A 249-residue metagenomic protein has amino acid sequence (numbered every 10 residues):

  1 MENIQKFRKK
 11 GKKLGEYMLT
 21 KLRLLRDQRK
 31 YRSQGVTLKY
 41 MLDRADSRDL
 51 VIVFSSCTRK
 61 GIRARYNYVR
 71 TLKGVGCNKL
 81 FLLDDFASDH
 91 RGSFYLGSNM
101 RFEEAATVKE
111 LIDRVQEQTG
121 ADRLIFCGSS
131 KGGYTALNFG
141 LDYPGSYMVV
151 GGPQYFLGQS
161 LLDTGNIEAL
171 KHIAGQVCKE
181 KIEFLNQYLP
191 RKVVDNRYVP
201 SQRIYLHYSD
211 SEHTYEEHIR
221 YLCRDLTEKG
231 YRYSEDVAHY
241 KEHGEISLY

Functional and structural regions predicted by a protein language model:
G11, L24-D89: Short, surface-exposed "cap/lid" segments of acyl-processing enzymes
G97-Q118: Alpha/beta-hydrolase active-site loop
T119-S130: Alpha/beta-hydrolase fold nucleophile elbow
G128-N138: Glycine-rich nucleophile elbow surrounding the catalytic serine of serine-hydrolase chemistry
N138-M148: Conserved hydrolase catalytic core segment
V150-L161, D210: Active-site nucleophile loop of the alpha/beta-hydrolase fold
N166-D236, H243: The feature captures the conserved acid-bearing segment of alpha/beta-hydrolase catalytic domains
K241-Y249: Catalytic histidine-centered segment of alpha/beta-hydrolase-like enzymes
